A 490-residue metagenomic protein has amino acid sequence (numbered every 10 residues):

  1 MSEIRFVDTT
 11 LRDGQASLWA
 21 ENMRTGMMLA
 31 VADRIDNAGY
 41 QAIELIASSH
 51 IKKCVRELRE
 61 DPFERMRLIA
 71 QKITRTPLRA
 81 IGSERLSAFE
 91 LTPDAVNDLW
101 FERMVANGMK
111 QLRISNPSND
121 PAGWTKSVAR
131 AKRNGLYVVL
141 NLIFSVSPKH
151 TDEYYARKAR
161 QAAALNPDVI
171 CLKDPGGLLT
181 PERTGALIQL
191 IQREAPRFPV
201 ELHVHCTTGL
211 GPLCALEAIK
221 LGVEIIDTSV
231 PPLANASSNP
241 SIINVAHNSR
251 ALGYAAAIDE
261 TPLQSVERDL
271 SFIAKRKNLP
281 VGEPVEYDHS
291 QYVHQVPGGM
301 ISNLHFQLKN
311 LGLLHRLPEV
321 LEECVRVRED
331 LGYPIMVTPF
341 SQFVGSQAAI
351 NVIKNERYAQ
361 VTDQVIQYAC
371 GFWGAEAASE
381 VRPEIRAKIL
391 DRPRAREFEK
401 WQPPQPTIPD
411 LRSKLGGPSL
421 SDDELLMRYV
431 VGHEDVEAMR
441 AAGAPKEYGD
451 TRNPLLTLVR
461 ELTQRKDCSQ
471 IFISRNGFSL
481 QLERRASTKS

Functional and structural regions predicted by a protein language model:
M1-W19, M66-Q71: N-terminal amphipathic alpha-helix/helix-capping segment at the start of soluble metabolic enzymes
F6, G14, I35, I114 (+4 more regions): Conserved, mostly hydrophobic/aromatic
N22-T25, R59-F63, N235-I243: Short, conserved loop/turn and helix-capping segments at secondary-structure boundaries that abut family-defining
T25-I35: Short catalytic helix/loop segments, enriched in acidic residues and glycine and frequently bearing histidine
D33, A42, A47-A163, I170 (+1 more regions): Active-site beta->alpha loop and helix N-cap motifs at the rims of alpha/beta catalytic domains
R34-C54, P284-H289, G299-S490: Terminal or standalone catalytic/regulatory effector modules within metabolic enzymes and repeat proteins
N37, A106, R133, A164 (+2 more regions): Residues at the C-terminal ends
V169, P175-A359: Catalytic alpha/beta core domains of metabolic enzymes, predominantly
